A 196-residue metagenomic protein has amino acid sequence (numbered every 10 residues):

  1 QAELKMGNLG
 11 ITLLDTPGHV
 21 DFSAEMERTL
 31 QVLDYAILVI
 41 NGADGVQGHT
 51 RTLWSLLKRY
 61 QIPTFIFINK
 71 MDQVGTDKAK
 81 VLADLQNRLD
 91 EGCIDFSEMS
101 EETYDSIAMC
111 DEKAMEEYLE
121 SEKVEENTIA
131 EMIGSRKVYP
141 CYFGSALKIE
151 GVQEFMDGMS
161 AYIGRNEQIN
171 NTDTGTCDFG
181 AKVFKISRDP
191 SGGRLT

Functional and structural regions predicted by a protein language model:
Q1-T196: Structural and coupling elements of P-loop NTPases
